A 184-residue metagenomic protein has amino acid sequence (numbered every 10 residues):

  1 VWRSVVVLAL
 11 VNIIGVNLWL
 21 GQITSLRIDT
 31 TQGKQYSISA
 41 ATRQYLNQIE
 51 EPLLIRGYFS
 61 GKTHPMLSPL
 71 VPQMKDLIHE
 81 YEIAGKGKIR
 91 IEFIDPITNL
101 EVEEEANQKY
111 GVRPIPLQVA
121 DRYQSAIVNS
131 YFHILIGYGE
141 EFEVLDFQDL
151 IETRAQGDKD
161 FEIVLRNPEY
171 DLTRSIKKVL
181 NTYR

Functional and structural regions predicted by a protein language model:
V1-R184: Short, surface-exposed patches at the edges or C-terminal ends of soluble domains, predominantly
